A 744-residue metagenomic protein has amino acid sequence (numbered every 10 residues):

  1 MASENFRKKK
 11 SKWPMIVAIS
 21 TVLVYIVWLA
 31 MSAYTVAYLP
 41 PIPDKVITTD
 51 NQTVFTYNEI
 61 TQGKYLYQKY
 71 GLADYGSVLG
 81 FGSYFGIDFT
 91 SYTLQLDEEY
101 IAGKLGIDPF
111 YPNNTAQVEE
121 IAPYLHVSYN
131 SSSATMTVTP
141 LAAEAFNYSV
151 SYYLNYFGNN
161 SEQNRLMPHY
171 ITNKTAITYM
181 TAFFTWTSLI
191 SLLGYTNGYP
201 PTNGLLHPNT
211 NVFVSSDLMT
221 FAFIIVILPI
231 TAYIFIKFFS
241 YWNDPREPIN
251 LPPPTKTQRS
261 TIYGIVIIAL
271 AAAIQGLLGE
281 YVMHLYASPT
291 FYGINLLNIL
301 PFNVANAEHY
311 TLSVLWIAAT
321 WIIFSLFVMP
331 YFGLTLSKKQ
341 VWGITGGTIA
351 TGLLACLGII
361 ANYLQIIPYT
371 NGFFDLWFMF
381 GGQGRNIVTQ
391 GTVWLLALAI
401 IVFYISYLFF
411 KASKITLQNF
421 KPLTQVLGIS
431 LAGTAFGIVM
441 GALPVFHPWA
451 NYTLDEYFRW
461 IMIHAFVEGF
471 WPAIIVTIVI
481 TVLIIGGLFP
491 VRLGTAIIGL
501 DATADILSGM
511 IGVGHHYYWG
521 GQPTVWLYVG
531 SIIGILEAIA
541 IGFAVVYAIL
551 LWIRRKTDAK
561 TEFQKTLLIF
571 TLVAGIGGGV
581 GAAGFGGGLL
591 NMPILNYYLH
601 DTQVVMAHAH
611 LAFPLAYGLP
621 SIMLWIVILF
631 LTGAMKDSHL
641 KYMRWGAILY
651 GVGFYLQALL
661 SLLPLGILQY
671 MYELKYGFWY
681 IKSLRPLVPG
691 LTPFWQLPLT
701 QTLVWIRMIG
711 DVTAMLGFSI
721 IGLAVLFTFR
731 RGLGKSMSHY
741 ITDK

Functional and structural regions predicted by a protein language model:
A2-K8, D244-T261, R554-F563, S738-K744: Membrane-interfacial, low-structure loops and terminal tails that flank and connect transmembrane helices in multi-pass
A2-T56: Post-cleavage N-terminal segment of exported redox proteins
P14-T35, G63, Y67, L79 (+12 more regions): Hydrophobic cores of alpha-helical transmembrane segments in multi-pass integral membrane proteins
A37-S216: Soluble extramembrane regions of membrane proteins in the secretory/endomembrane system
M167-F221, I249-L300, V328-M329, I359 (+2 more regions): Extramembranous, membrane-proximal N-terminal regions and early juxtamembrane loops of multi-pass membrane proteins
H207-M219, L297-A307, W377-Q390, L454 (+4 more regions): Membrane-interface segments at the starts/ends of alpha-helical transmembrane spans
H447-Y452, G514-Q522, M592-Y597: Juxtamembrane "helix-exit" motif on the non-cytosolic side of transmembrane helices
V491, T495-G499, H515-G521, R554-K560: Long, contiguous internal "core" modules enriched in hydrophobic/ aromatic residues
